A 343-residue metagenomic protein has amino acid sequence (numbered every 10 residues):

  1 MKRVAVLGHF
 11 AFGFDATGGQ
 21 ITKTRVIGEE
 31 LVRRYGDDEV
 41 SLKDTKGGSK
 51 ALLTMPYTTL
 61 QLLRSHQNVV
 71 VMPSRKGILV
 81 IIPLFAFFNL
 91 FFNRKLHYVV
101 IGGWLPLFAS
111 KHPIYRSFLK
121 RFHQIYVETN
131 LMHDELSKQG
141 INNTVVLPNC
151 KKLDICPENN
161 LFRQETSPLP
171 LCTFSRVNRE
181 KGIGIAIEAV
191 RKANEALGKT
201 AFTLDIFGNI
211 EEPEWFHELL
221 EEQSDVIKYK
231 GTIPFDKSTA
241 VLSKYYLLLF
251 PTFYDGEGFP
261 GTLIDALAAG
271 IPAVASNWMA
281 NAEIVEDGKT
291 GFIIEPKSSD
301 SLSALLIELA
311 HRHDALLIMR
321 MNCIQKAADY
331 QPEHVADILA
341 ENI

Functional and structural regions predicted by a protein language model:
A5-L7, E158, F162-K181, I187-K192 (+1 more regions): Conserved donor-binding/catalytic core segment of Leloir-type glycosyltransferases
T22, V26, N178-N194, E214 (+2 more regions): A conserved mid-protein helix/loop that constitutes part of the nucleotide-sugar donor-binding site
D44, F174, I187, T203-F216 (+1 more regions): Glycosyltransferase donor-sugar binding loop
K120-E158: Donor nucleotide-sugar binding/catalytic pocket of nucleotide-sugar-dependent glycosyltransferases
F216-D236: Nucleotide-activated donor-binding/catalytic signature segment of Leloir-type glycosyltransferases, i.e., the conserved
S243-E257, I271: Acidic donor-binding loop of glycosyltransferase active sites
L249, A268, P272-A275, V285: Short hydrophobic beta-strand element within catalytic cores of glycosyltransferases and related nucleotide-activated
D287-G288, F292-S299, E308-D314, A328: Conserved acidic donor-binding segment of nucleotide-sugar-dependent glycosyltransferases
